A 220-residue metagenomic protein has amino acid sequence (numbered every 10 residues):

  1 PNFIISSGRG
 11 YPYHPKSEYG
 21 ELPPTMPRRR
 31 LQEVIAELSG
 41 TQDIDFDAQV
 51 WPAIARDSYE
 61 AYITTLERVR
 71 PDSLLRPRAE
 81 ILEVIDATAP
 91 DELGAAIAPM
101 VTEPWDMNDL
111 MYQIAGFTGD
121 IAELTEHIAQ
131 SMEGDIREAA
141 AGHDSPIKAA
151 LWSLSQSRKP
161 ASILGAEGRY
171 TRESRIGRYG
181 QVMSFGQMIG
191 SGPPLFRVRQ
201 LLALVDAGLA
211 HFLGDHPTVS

Functional and structural regions predicted by a protein language model:
P1-S220: Flavin (primarily FAD) cofactor-binding/catalytic cores of flavoenzymes
